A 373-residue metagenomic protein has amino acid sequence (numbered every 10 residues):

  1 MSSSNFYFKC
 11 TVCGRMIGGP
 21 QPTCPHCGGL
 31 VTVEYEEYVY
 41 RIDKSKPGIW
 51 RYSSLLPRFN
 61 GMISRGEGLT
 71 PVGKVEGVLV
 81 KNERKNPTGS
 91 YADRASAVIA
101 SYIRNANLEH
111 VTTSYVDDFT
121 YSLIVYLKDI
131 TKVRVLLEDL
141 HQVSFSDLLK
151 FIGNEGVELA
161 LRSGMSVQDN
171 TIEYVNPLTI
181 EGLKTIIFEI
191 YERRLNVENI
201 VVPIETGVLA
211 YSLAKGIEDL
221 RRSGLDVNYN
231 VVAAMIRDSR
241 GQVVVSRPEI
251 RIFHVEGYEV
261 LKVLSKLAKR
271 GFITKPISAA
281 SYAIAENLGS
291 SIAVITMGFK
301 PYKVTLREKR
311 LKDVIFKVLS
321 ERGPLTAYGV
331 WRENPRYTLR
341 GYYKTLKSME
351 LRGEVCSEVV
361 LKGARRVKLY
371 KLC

Functional and structural regions predicted by a protein language model:
M1-V318, L325-K344, L351, C356-C373: PLP-dependent amino-acid enzyme catalytic core
